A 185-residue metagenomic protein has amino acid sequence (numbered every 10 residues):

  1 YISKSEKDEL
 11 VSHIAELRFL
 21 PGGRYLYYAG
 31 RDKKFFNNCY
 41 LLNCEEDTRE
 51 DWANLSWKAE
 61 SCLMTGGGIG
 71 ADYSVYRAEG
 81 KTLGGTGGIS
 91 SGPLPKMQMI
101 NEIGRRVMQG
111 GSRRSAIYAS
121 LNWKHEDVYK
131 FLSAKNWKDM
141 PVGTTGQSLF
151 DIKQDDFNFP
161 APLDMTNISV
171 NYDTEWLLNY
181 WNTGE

Functional and structural regions predicted by a protein language model:
Y1-E185: Extended catalytic cores of very large enzyme megasubunits
